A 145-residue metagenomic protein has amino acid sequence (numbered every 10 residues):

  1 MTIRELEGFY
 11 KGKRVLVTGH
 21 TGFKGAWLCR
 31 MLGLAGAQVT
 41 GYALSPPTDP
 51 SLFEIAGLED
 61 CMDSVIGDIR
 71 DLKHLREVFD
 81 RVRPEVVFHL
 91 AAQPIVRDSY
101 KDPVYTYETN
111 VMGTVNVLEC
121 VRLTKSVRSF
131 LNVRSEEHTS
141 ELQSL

Functional and structural regions predicted by a protein language model:
M1-S140, S144: N-terminal Rossmann-like NAD(P)+-binding domain of SDR-like oxidoreductases, especially those catalyzing
